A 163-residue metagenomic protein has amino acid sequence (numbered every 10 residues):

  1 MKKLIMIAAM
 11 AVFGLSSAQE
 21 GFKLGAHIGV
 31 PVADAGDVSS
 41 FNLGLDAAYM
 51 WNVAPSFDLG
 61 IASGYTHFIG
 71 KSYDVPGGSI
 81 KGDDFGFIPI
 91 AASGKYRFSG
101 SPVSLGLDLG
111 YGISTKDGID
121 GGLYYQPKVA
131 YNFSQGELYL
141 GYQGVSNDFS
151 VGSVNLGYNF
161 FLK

Functional and structural regions predicted by a protein language model:
M1-G21: Cleavable N-terminal export/targeting peptides
S17-V53, S153-K163: Short glycine/proline- and aromatic-enriched beta-strand/turn motifs that initiate or cap beta-hairpins
E20-F22, S39-L43, D84-I90, I119-Y125 (+2 more regions): Residues that define the transmembrane beta-barrel architecture of outer-membrane proteins
L24-I28, I61-S63, A92-G94, L105-L109 (+3 more regions): Membrane-embedded beta-strand positions of outer-membrane beta-barrel proteins
I28-D34, W51, S63-I69, F98-G100 (+4 more regions): Transmembrane beta-strands of outer-membrane beta-barrel pores
V30-S39, T66-G86, I113-G121, F149: Flexible, solvent-exposed loop segments that connect beta-strands
L43-Y73: N-terminal, post-signal-peptide region of Sec/Tat-exported proteins
F57, P102-V103, G136: Secondary-structure transition into beta-strands, especially the periplasmic turns and strand N-termini that construct
